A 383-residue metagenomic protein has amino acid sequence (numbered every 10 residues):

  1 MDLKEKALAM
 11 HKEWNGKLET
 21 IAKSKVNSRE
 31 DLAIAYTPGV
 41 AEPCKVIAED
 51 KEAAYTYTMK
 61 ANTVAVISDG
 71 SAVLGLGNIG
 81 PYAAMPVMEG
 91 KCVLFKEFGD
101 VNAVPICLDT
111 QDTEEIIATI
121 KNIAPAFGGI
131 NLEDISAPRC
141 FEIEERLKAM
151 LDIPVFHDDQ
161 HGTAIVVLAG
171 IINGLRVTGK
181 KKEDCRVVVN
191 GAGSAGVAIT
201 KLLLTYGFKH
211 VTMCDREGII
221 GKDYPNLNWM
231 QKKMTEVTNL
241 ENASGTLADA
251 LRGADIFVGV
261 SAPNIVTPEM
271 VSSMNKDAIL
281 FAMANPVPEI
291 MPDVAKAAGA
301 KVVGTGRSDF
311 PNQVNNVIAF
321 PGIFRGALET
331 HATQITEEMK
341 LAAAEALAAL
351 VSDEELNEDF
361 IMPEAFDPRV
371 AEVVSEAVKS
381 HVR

Functional and structural regions predicted by a protein language model:
M1-I153, S375, H381: N-terminal ligand-binding/catalytic initiation module
K12, Y55-K60, K96-E97, N122-A124 (+8 more regions): Solvent-exposed alpha-helices and their adjacent loops that cap or buttress functional pockets in soluble metabolic
D69-S71, I79, L108-D109, D134-A137 (+5 more regions): Short, ordered loop/turn segments at secondary-structure junctions
L74, I79-G99, L151, H157 (+2 more regions): Glycine-rich phosphate/diphosphate-binding loop of Rossmann-like nucleotide-binding domains
P105, N131-D134, V155-D158, V189 (+4 more regions): General beta-strand structural signal in soluble alpha/beta enzymes
D158, A282-R383: Adenosine-phosphate binding glycine-rich loop
K232-K301, R307-D309: Rossmann-like adenosine-cofactor binding region
